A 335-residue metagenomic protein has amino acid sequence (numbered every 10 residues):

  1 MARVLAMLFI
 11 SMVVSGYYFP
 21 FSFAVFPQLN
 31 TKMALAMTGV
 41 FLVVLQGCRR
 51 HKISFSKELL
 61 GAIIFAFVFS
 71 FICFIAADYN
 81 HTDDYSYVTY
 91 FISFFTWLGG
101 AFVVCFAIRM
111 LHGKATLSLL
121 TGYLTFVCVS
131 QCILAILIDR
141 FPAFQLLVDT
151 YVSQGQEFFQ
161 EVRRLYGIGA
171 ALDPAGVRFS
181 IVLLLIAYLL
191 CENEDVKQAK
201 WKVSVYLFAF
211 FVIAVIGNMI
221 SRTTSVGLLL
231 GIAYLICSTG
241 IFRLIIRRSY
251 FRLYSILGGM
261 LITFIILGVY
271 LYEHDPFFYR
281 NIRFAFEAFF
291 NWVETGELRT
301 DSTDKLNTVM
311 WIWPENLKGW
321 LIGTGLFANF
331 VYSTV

Functional and structural regions predicted by a protein language model:
M1-F9, H51-A66, T116-L124, K200-V205: Membrane-interfacial loop-to-transmembrane alpha-helix junctions, especially the N-terminal start
M1-R50, F71-A77: N-terminal signal-anchor transmembrane segment
Q28-Q46, F91-G100, G176-L184, V226-A233: Membrane-embedded alpha-helical segments of multi-pass membrane proteins, especially the transmembrane helices
A62-V68, H81-R109, L119-Y123, C128: Aromatic-anchored transmembrane helix interface
S118-D149, A170-I220, T224-I241: Alpha-helical transmembrane segments of multi-pass inner-membrane proteins
D139, I236-E294, P314-E315: A membrane-periplasm/extracellular boundary helix in multi-pass inner-membrane enzymes that assemble envelope glycans
A143-R164, A328-V335: Interfacial juxtamembrane loops and adjacent helix segments that form the catalytic/substrate-binding surfaces
E161-R164, F278-Y332: Membrane-interface loop/short-helix elements at transmembrane-helix boundaries of multipass membrane proteins
